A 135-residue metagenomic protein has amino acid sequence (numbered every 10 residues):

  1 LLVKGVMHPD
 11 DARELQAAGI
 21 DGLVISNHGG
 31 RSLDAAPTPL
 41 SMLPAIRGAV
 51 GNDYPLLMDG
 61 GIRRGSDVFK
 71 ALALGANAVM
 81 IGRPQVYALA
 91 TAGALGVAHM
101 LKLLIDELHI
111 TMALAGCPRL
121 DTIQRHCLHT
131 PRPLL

Functional and structural regions predicted by a protein language model:
L1-M58, G65-Y87: Alpha/beta enzyme core
G51, A92-G93: Glycine-centered helix-coil hinge/cap
G61-I62, G116: A short glycine-centered flexible hinge/capping loop motif at secondary-structure junctions
Q85-V86, G93-L135: C-terminal extensions of enzymes
